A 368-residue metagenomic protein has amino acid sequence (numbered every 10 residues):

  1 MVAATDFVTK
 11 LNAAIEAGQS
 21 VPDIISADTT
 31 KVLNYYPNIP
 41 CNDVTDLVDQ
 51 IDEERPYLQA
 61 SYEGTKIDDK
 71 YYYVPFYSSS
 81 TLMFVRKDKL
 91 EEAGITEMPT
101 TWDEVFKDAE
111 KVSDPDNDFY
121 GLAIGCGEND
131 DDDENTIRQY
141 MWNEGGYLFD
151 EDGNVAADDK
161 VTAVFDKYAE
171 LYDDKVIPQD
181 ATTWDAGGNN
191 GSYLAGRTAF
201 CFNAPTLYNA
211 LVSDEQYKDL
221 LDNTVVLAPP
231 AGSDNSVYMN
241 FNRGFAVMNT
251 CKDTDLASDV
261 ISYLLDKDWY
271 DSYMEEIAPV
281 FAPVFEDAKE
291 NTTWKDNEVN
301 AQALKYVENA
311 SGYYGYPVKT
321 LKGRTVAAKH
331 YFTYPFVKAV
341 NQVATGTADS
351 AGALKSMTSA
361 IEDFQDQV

Functional and structural regions predicted by a protein language model:
M1-Y57, E91-T100, S192, G196-F200 (+1 more regions): Extracytoplasmic "Venus flytrap"/periplasmic binding protein-like
A27-K31, A186, N203-L211: Beta->alpha turn/N-cap motifs
D28-S80, F106, D132-T136, K160 (+2 more regions): Hinge/lid segment of periplasmic solute-binding proteins
K70-F76, T81, D103-N154, T198: Extracytoplasmic/periplasmic solute-binding protein
T81-V85, M141, F245-V247: Short glycine- and hydrophobic/aromatic-rich loop-to-beta-strand nucleating segment in the catalytic cores
D88-M98, Y147, D174, T250-A257: Short helix-loop capping/hinge motifs at secondary-structure junctions, enriched in acidic/polar residues
D108-A109, D152-T182, V225, P229: Glycine-centered hinge/linker elements that transmit conformational signals in sensory and ligand-binding systems
T206-L220, S233-P335, D366: C-terminal lobe and pocket-closing loops of periplasmic/extracytoplasmic Venus-flytrap solute-binding proteins
